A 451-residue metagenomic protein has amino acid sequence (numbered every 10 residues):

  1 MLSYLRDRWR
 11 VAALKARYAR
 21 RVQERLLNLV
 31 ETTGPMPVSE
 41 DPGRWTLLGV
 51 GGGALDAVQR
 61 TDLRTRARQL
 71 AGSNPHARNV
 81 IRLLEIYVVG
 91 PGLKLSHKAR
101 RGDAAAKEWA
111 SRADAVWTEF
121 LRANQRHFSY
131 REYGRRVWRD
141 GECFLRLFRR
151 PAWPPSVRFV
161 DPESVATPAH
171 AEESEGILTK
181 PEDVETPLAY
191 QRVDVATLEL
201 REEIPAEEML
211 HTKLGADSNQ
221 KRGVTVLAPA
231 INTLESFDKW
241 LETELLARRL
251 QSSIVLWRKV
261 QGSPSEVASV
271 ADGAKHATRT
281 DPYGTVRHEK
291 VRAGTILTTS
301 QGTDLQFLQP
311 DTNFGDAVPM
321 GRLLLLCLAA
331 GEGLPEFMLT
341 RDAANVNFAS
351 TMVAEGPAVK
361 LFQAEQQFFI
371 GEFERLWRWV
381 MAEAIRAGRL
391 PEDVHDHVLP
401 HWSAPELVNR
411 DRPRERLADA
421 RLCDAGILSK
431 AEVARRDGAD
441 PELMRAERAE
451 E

Functional and structural regions predicted by a protein language model:
M1-G92: N-terminal-proximal low-complexity accessory segments that begin disordered and transition into the first
P42, A113, G141, F148-V160 (+3 more regions): Charge-rich, acidic-biased intrinsically disordered regions
R68-R222, A387, L422: Structured, mid-chain assembly/scaffold modules that mediate subunit interfaces within large macromolecular complexes
W117, L325, K430: Generic structural marker for isolated residues within well-ordered, non-membrane alpha-helices of soluble domains
R126-R146, N313-R412, L417: C-terminal amphipathic alpha-helical
R131-R136, L147-R150, R249-W257, L339-A343 (+2 more regions): Short coil/turn segments at secondary-structure boundaries
L210-A354, L390, V398: Extended, charged amphipathic alpha-helical segments
N409-E451: Charged substrate- and nucleic-acid-binding regions of tRNA-handling and nucleotidyl-transfer enzymes, centered on
